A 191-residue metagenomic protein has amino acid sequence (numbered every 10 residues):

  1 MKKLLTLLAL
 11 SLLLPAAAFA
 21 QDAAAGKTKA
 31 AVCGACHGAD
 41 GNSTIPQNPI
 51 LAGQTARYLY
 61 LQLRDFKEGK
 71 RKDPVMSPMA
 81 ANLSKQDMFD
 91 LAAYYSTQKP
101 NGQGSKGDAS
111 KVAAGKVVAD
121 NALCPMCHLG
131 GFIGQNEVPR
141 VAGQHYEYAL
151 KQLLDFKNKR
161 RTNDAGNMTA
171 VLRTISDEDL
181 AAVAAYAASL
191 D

Functional and structural regions predicted by a protein language model:
L4-L14: Sec-dependent N-terminal signal peptides
L14-A20: Sec/Tat signal peptide C-region and signal peptidase I cleavage site
Q21-D40, Q103, G107-G130, H145: Sequence/structural segment immediately N-terminal to covalent heme-attachment motifs in c-type and related
H37, K67, H128, K157 (+1 more regions): Protein kinase-like catalytic domain
G41-K72, S77-L83, K116, D120 (+3 more regions): Gly/Gly-Pro-rich "capping" loops immediately C-terminal to redox-active cysteine motifs in periplasmic/lumenal
A81-Q103, E147, R173-D191: C-terminal capping alpha-helices of c-type cytochrome domains
M126, G143-Y146, N167, E178: C-terminal cap of thioredoxin/glutaredoxin-like
